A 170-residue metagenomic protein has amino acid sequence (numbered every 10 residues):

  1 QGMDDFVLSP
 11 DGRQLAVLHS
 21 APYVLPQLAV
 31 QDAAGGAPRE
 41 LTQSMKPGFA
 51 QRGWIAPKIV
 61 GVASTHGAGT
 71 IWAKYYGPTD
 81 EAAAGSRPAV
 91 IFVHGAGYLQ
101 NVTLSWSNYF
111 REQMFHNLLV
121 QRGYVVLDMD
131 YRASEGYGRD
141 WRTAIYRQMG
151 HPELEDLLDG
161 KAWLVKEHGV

Functional and structural regions predicted by a protein language model:
M3-V170: Serine-hydrolase catalytic core recognition
